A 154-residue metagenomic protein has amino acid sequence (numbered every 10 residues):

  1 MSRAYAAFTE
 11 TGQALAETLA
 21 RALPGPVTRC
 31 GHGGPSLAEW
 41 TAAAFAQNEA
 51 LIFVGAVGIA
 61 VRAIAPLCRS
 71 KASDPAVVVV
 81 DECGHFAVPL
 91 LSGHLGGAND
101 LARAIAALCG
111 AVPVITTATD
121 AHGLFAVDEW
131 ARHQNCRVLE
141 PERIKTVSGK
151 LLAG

Functional and structural regions predicted by a protein language model:
M1-C30: N-terminal basic/disordered segments at the start of proteins
S2-Y5, P26-T28, E49-F53, P75-V78 (+3 more regions): Structural motif
A6-T11, C30-G33, V54-V57, A118: Structural motif
Q13, C83-V88, A121-G123: Short gly/pro/ser/thr-enriched loop/turn and capping motifs at secondary-structure boundaries
T18-P24, P66-K71, L95, W130-R132: Short, solvent-exposed amphipathic alpha-helical segments in soluble enzyme and RNA/protein-processing domains
P26-A43, V138-S148: A short, well-structured beta->alpha microelement
G33-G97: Glycine/small-residue-rich interface belts in oligomeric ring/scaffold proteins and their assembly partners
L95-G154: Internal alpha/beta core interface subdomains
